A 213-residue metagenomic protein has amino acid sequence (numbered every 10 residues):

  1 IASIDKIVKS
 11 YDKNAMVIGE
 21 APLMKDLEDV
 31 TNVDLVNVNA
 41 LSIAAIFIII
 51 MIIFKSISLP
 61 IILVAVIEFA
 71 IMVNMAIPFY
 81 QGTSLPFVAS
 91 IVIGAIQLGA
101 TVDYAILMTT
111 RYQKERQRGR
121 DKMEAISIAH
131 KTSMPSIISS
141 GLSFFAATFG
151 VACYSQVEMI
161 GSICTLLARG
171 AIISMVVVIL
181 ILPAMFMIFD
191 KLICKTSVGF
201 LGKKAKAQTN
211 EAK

Functional and structural regions predicted by a protein language model:
I1-I50, I67-E68, A76-Y80: Structured non-transmembrane domains adjacent to transmembrane bundles in polytopic membrane proteins
N39-L41, P60-A65, V92-I93, I163-A168: Hydrophobic alpha-helical transmembrane segments
A45-M51, V73-S84, M134-I193, S197 (+1 more regions): Hydrophobic, glycine/alanine-rich multi-pass transmembrane helices and their short helix-loop junctions in large
L59-T109, V177, T196: Hydrophobic transmembrane alpha-helices and their membrane-interface caps in long multi-pass transport proteins
I93-A100, A129-S133, L167-A171: Transmembrane helix-bundle signature of multi-pass membrane transporters/permeases
L107-G119: Helix-loop junctions at the membrane interface of multi-pass solute transporters
R116-S139: Helix-loop junctions and hydrophobic alpha-helical segments within the transmembrane domains of large membrane
T132, G202-K213: Long, low-complexity, intrinsically disordered cytosolic termini of multi-pass membrane proteins
